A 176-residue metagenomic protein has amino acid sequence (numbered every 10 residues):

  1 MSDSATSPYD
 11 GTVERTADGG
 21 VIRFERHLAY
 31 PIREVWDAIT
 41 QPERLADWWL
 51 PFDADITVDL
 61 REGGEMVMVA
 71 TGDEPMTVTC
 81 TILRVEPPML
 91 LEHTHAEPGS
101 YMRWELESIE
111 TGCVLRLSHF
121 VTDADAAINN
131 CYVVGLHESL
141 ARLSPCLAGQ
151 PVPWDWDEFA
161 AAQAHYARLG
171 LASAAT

Functional and structural regions predicted by a protein language model:
M1-D55: Hydrophobic ligand-binding cavity/cleft-lining segments
V13-R15, T57-D59, T81-R84, L106: Short, exposed beta-strand/loop patches in secreted or surface proteins that constitute
D18, V85-P87, I109-T111: Structural motif
G19, D73-P75, E97-G99: Glycine-centered tight beta-turn/hairpin loop motif at sheet-sheet or coil-to-beta transitions
R23-F24, P42-T79, P88-L90, W156-A164: Short beta-edge strand/loop motif at the mouth of beta-sheet-based domains
R26, T79-R84, Y101-S108: Hydrophobic/aromatic beta-strand elements that line small-molecule binding cavities or substrate pockets in beta-rich
E92-P145: Beta-strand/loop substructures that line and gate deep hydrophobic ligand-binding cavities in soluble
P145-T176: Short, highly charged C-terminal tails/helix-capping segments
